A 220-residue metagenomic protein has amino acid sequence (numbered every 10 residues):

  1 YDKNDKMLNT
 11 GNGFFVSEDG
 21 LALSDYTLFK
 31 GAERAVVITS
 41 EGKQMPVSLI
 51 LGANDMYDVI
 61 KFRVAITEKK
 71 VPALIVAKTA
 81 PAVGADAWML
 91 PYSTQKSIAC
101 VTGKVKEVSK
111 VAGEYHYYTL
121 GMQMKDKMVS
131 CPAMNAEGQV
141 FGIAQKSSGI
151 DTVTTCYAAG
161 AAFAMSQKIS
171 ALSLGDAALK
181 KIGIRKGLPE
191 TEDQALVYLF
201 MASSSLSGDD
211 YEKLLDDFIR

Functional and structural regions predicted by a protein language model:
Y1-K6, A65-A73, S97-I169: Active-site region of chymotrypsin-like
G11-F14, S130-P132: Beta-propeller and closely related beta-sheet repeat lectin domains
S17-A99, E114-Y117, K127: Conserved active-site neighborhood of the chymotrypsin/trypsin-like protease fold
S17-D19, Y26, V59, G84-A87 (+5 more regions): Extracytoplasmic/secreted envelope proteins and their assembly/folding machinery, especially bacterial periplasmic
A22-D25, V83-S93, P132-I150, T191: Active-site-proximal beta-strands of protease catalytic cores
V71, G142-D210, L214-D217: C-terminal cap/linker of serine protease catalytic domains
